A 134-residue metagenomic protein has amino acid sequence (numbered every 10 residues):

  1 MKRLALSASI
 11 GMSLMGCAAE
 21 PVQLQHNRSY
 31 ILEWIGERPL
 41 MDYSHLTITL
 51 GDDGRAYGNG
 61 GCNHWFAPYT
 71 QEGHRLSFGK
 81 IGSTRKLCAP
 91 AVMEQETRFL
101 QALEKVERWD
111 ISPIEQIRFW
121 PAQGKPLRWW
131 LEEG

Functional and structural regions predicted by a protein language model:
M1-L14: Sec-dependent bacterial lipoprotein signal peptides
C17-G134: Lipid interaction determinants
